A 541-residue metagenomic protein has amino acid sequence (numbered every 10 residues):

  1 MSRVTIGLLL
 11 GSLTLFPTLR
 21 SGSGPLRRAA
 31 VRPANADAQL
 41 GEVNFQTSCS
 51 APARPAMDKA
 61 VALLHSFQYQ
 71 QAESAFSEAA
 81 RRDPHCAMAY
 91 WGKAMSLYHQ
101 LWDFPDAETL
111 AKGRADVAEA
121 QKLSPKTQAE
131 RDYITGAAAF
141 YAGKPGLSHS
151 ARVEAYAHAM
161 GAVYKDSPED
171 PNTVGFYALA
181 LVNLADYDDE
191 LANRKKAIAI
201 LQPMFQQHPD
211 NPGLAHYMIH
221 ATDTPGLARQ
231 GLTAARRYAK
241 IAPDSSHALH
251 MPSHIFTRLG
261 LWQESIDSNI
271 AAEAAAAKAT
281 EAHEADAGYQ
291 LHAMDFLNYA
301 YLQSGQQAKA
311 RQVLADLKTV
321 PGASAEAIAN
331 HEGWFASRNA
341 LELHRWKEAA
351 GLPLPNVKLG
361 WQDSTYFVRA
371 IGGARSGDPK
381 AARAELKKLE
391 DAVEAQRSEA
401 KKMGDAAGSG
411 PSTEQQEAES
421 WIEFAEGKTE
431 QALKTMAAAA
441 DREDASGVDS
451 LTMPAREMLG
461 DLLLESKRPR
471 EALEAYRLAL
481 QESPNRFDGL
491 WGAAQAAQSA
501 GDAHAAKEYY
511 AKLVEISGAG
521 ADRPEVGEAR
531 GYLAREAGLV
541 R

Functional and structural regions predicted by a protein language model:
C49-E78, I134, A138-H149, F335 (+3 more regions): Alpha-helical segment of the N-proximal tetratricopeptide repeat
P52, H85-A87, D170-T173, D210-P212 (+6 more regions): Residue-level recognition of tetratricopeptide repeat
A56, Y90, L97, D132 (+13 more regions): TPR repeat positional signature
R81, Y164-D166, F205-Q207, R237-D244 (+7 more regions): Solenoid-like repeat scaffolds
A87, A94, Y98, D106-P125 (+7 more regions): TPR/TPR-like (Sel1-like) alpha-helical repeat modules
